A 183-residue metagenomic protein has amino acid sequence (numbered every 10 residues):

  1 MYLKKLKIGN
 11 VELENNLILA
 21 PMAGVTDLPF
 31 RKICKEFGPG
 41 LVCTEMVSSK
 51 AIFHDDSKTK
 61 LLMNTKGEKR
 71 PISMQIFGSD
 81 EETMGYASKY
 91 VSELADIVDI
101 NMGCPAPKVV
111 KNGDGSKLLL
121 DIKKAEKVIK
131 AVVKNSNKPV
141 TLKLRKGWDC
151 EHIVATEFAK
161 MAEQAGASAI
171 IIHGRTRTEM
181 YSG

Functional and structural regions predicted by a protein language model:
Y2-K7, M22-S92: Glycine-rich, positively charged N-terminal anion/phosphate-binding segment
L6-L17, K50-P71, C104, V110-N112 (+1 more regions): N-terminal small/glycine-rich loop or linker at the start of catalytic domains across soluble metabolic enzymes
I8, M63, L118-L119, Y181: Short clusters of hydrophobic/aromatic residues that line enzyme substrate/ligand-binding pockets
L17-P21, V42-T44, I72-I76, V98 (+2 more regions): Hydrophobic faces of well-ordered beta-strands that scaffold small-molecule active sites in alpha/beta enzyme cores
E36, E82-D114, I122-G183: Alpha/beta enzyme core
T59-M63, K117-L118, F158-K160: Short, hinge-like loop/turn segments at secondary-structure boundaries
